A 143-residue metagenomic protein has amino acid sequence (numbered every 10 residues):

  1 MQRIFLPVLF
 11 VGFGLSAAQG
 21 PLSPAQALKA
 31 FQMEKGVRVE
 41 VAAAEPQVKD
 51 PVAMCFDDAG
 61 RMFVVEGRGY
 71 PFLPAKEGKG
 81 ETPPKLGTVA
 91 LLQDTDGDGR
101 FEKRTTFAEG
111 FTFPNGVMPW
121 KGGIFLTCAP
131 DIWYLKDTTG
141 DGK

Functional and structural regions predicted by a protein language model:
M1-I4: Positively charged n-region of N-terminal signal peptides that target proteins for export
L6-P7, Y70: Short amphipathic alpha-helical "recognition" segments used for binding
P7-V8, D98: Intrinsically disordered, low-complexity segments enriched in polar/charged small residues
V8-A18: Hydrophobic h-region of N-terminal signal peptides that target proteins for export in Gram-negative bacteria
A17-K143: Beta-propeller domains with acidic blade repeats across secreted/periplasmic ectodomains and cytosolic WD/CNH propellers
